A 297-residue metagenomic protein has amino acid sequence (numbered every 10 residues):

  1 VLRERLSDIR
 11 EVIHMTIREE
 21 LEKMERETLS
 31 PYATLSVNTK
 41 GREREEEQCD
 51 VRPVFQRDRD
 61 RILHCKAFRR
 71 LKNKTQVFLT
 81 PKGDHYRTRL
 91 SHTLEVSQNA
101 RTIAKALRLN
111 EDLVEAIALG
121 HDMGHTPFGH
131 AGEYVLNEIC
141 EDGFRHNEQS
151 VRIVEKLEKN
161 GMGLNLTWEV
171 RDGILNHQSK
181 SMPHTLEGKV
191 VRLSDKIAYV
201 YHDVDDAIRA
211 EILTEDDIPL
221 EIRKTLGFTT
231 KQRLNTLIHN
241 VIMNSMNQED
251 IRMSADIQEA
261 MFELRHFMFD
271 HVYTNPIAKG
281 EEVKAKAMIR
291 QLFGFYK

Functional and structural regions predicted by a protein language model:
S7-R10, T126: Intrinsically disordered, low-complexity segments enriched in polar/charged small residues
I9-T93, S97-I103, N110-E111, F144-K297: Histidine-centered, transition-metal-coordinating active-site segments
L113, I117, D122-N160: A generic, well-ordered mixed alpha/beta core segment in the N-terminal half of proteins
